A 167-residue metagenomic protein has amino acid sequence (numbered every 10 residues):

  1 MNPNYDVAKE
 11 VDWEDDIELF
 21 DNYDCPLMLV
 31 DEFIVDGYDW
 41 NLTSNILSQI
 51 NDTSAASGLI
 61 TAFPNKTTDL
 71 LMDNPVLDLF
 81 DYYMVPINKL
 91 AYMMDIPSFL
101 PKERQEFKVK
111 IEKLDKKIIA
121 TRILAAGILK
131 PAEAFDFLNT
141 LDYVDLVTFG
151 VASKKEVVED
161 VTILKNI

Functional and structural regions predicted by a protein language model:
M1-P3, M28-V30, S57-L59, D81-V85 (+2 more regions): Hydrophobic faces of well-ordered beta-strands that scaffold small-molecule active sites in alpha/beta enzyme cores
M1-Y38: Active-site beta->alpha loop and helix N-cap motifs at the rims of alpha/beta catalytic domains
D6-D21, K66-D73, K130-F137: Short, acidic/polar
A8-K9, I34-Q49, P64-D69, M94-K108 (+2 more regions): Active-site-adjacent beta->alpha loops and helix N-cap segments on the catalytic face of soluble alpha/beta enzymes
W13-L19, K102-E112: A polyampholytic, Gly/Pro-enriched intrinsically disordered region
Y23-P26, L47-S54, N74-M84, L114-K116 (+1 more regions): Glycine-enriched alpha-helix->loop->beta-strand junction motifs that scaffold or abut catalytic
N45-Q49, Q105-I167: Structured C-terminal cap/extension of enzyme domains
Y83-M94: His/Asp/Glu-enriched short active-site or ligand-binding loop at hydrolase and phosphoryl-transfer sites
